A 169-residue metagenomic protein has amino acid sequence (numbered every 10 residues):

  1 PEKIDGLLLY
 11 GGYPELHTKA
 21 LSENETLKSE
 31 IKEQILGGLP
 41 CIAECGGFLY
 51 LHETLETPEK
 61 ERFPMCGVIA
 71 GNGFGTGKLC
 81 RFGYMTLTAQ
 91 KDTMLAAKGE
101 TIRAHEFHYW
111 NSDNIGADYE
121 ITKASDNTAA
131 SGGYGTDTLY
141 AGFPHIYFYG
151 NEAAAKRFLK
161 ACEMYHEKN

Functional and structural regions predicted by a protein language model:
P1-K3: Short amphipathic alpha-helix with an adjacent loop that forms part of the alpha/beta core around
D5-L9, Y50: Helical hairpin unit composed of two closely spaced alpha helices linked by a short loop
G6, E23-E25, F158-L159: Short, solvent-exposed amphipathic alpha-helical segments in soluble enzyme and RNA/protein-processing domains
L8, I42, G67, H105 (+1 more regions): Hydrophobic/aromatic beta-strand patches that form the interior of the parallel beta-sheet core in alpha/beta enzyme
Y10, A70-N72, H108: Residues at the C-termini of beta-strands that transition into short coil/loop
G11-P14, T138: General secondary-structure edge motif
P14-T93: Cysteine-nucleophile active-site neighborhood
G75-N169: Amide-donor transfer/coupling interface in amidating biosynthetic enzymes
